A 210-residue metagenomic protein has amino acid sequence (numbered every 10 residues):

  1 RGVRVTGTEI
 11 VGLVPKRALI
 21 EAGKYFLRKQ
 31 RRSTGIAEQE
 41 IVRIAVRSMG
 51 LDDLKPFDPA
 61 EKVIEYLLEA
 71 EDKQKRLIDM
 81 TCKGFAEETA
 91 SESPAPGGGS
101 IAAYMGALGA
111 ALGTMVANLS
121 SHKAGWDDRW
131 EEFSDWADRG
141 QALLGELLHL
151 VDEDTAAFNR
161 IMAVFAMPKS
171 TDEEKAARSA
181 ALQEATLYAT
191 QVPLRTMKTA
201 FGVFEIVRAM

Functional and structural regions predicted by a protein language model:
R1, T89-V116: Conserved phosphate/anionic-ligand binding catalytic regions in large, soluble enzymes, centered on
G2-M80, G84, S91, K169 (+3 more regions): Long, contiguous binding/interaction regions
I78, C82, A90, P94-I101 (+3 more regions): Disorder-to-helix initiation segments
D79, G109, G113, L144 (+3 more regions): Hydrophobic faces of stable alpha-helices that mediate helix-helix packing
T81-E92, F201-M210: Short amphipathic alpha-helical segments and their helix-coil junctions
I101-L108, W136, L143-L150, A189-T199: Amphipathic alpha-helix face/heptad-repeat signature
K123-P168: A structural-propensity feature for long, helix-poor, extended segments
D154-M210: Amphipathic alpha-helical interface segments
